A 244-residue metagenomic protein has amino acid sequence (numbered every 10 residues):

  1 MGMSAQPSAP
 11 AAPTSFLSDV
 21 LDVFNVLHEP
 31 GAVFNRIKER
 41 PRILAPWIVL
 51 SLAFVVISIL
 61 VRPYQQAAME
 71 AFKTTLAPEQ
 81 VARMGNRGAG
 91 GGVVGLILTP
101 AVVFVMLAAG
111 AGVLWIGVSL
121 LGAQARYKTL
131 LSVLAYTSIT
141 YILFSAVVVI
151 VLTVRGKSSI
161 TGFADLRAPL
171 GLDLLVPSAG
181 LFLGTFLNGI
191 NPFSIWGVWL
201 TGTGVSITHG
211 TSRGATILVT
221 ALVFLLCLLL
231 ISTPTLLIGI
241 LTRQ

Functional and structural regions predicted by a protein language model:
M1-L17: Low-complexity, intrinsically disordered extramembrane tails and loops of integral membrane proteins
A11-T14, G91-L96, G180-G184: Short juxtamembrane and helix-loop transition motifs at transmembrane-helix boundaries in membrane proteins
P13, L120, S206: Short, flexible active-site loop motifs that bind/organize anionic cofactors or intermediates
D19, L27-H28, A32-L143: Selected alpha-helical membrane-embedding segments in polytopic membrane proteins
K128-Q244: Hydrophobic alpha-helical transmembrane segments and adjacent short intramembrane/lumenal linkers of inner/organellar
